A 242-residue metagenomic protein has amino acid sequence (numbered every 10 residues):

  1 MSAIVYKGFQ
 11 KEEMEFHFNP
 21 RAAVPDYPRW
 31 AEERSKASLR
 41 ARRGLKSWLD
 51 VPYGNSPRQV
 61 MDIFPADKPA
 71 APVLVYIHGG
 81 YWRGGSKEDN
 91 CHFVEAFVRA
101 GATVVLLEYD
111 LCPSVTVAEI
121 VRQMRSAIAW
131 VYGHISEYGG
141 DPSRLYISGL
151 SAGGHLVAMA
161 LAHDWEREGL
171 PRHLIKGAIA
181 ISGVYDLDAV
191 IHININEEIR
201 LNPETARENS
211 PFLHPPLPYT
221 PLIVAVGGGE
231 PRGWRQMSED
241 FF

Functional and structural regions predicted by a protein language model:
S2-F242: Alpha/beta-hydrolase superfamily serine-hydrolase fold, recognizing
